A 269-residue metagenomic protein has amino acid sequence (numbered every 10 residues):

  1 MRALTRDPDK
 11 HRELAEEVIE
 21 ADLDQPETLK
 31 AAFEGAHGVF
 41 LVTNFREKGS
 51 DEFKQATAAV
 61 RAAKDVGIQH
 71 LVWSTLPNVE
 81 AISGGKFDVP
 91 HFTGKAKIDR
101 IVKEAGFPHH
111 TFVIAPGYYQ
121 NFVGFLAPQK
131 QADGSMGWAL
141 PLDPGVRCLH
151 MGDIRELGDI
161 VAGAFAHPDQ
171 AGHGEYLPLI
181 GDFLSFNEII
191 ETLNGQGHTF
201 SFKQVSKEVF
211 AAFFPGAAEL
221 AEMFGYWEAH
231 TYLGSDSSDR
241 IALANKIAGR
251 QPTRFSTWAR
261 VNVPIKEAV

Functional and structural regions predicted by a protein language model:
R2-L14, D24-E34, L41-K54, R61-H70 (+2 more regions): Oxidoreductase cofactor-interface core, primarily capturing Rossmann-like NAD(P)-dependent enzymes
A21: Cofactor-binding loops of NAD(P)H-dependent oxidoreductases, dominated by short-chain dehydrogenase/reductases
G172, K207-V269: A hydrophobic C-terminal alpha-helical subdomain
